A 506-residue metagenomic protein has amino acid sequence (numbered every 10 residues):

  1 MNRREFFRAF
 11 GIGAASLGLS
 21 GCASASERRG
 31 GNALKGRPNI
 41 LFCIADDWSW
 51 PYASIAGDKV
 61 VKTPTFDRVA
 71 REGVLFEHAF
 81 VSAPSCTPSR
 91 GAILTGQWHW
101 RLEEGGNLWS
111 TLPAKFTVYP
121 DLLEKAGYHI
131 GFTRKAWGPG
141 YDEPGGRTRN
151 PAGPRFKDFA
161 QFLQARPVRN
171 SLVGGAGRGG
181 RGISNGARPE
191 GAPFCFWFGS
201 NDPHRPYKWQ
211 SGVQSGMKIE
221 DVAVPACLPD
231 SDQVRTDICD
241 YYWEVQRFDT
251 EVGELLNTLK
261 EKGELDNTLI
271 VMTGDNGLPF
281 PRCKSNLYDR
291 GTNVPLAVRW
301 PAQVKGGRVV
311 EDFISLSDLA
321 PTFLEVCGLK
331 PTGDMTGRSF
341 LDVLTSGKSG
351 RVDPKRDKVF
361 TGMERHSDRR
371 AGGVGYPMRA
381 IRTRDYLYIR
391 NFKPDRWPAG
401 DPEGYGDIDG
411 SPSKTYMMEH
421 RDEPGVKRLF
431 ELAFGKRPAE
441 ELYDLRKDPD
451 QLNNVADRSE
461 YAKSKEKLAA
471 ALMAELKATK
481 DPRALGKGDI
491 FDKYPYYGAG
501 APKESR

Functional and structural regions predicted by a protein language model:
N2-E441, P449-A470, A474-K477, D481-A484 (+2 more regions): Formylglycine-dependent sulfatase
